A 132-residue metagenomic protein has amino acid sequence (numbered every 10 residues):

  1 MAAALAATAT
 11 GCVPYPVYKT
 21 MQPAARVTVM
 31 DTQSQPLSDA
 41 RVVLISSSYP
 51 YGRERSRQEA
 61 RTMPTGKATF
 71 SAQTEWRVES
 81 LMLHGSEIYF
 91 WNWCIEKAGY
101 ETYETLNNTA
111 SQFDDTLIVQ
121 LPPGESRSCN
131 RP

Functional and structural regions predicted by a protein language model:
A6, T10-A24, T28-Q35, V43 (+2 more regions): Beta-strand-rich domain onsets/edges
P14-P16, R57-R61, L81-M82, T105-T109: Beta-strand-rich interaction surfaces with strong enrichment in secreted/lumenal proteins
P16-K19, P50-Y51, L81-G85: Short consensus segments that form the blades of beta-propeller domains, in both extracellular/periplasmic
M21-Q22, E54, E87-Y89: Residue-level preference for beta-strand/loop junctions
Q33-Y49, P64: Short, ordered, surface-exposed loop/turn motifs in non-cytosolic proteins
P50-W76: Short, acidic Ser/Thr/Gly-rich low-complexity loop/linker segments typical of extracellular and cell-surface proteins
W76-T109: A short, solvent-exposed loop/turn motif at the edges and junctions of modular extracellular/periplasmic domains
